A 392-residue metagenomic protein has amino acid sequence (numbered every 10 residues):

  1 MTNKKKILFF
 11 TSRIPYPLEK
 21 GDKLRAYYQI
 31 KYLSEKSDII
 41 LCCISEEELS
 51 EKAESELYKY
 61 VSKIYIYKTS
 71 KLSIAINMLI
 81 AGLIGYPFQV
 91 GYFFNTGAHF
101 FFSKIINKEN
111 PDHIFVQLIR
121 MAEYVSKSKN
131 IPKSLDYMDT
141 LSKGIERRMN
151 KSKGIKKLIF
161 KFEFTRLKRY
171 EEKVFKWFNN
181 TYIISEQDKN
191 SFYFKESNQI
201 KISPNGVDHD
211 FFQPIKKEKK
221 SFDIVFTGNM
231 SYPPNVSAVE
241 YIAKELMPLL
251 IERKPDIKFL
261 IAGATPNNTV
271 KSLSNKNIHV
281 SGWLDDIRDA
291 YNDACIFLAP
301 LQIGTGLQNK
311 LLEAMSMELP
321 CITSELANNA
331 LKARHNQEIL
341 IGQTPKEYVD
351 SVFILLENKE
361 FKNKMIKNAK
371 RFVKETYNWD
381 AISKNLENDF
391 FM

Functional and structural regions predicted by a protein language model:
M1-Y65: N-terminal subdomain of nucleotide-sugar transferases
S12, K71-Y92, S134-E172, N229: Acceptor-binding helix/loop patch of EC 2.4 sugar-transfer enzymes, predominantly nucleotide-sugar-dependent
S134, S142, F160-P214: Donor nucleotide-sugar binding/catalytic pocket of nucleotide-sugar-dependent glycosyltransferases
N179, N292-G306, M317-P320: Acidic donor-binding loop of glycosyltransferase active sites
I202-D293: Conserved catalytic-core segment of nucleotide-activated headgroup transferases in glycan assembly
K310-E313, P320-S324: Short hydrophobic beta-strand element within catalytic cores of glycosyltransferases and related nucleotide-activated
I339-K346, I354-K359: Conserved acidic donor-binding segment of nucleotide-sugar-dependent glycosyltransferases
I354, F361-E375, N385-E387: A short, well-ordered alpha-helix in the C-terminal region of glycosyltransferases
